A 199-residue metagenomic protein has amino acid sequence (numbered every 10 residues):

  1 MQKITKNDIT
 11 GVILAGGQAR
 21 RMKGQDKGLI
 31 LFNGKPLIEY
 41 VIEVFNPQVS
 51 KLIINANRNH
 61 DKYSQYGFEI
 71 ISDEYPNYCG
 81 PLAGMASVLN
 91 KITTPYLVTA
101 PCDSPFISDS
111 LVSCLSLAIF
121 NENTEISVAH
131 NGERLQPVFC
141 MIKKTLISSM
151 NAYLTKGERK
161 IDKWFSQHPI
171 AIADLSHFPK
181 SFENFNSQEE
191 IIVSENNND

Functional and structural regions predicted by a protein language model:
Q2-V138, K144-E158, K163-F182, E189 (+1 more regions): Nucleotide and nucleotide-moiety/phosphate-recognizing core
